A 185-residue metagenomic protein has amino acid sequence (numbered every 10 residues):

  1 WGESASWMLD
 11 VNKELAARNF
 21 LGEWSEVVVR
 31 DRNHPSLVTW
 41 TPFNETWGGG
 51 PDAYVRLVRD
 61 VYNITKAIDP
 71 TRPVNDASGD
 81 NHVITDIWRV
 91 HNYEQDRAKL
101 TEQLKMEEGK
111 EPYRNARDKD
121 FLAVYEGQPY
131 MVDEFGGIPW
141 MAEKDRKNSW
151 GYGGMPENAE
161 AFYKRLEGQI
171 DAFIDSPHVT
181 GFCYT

Functional and structural regions predicted by a protein language model:
W1-I87, H91-E94, A123-G127: Active-site mouth of glycoside hydrolases
S36-W40, N63, T101-T185: Substrate-binding clefts and catalytic carboxylate motifs of secreted carbohydrate-active enzymes
G49, R97, M141-A142: Intrinsically disordered, low-complexity acidic/polar segments
Y93-T101: A polyampholytic, Gly/Pro-enriched intrinsically disordered region
